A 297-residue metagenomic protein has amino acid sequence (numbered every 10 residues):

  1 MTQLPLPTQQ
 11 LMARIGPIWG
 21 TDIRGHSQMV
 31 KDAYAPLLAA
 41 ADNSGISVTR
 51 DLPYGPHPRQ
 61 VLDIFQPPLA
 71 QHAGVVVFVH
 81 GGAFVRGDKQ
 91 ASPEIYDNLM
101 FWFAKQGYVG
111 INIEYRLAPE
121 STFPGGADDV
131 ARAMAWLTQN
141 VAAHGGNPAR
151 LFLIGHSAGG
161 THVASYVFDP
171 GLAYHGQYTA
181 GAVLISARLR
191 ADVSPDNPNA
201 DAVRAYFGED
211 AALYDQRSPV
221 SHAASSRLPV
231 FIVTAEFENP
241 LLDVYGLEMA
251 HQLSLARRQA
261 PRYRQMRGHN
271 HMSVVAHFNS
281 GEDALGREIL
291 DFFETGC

Functional and structural regions predicted by a protein language model:
T2-C297: Alpha/beta-hydrolase superfamily serine-hydrolase fold, recognizing
